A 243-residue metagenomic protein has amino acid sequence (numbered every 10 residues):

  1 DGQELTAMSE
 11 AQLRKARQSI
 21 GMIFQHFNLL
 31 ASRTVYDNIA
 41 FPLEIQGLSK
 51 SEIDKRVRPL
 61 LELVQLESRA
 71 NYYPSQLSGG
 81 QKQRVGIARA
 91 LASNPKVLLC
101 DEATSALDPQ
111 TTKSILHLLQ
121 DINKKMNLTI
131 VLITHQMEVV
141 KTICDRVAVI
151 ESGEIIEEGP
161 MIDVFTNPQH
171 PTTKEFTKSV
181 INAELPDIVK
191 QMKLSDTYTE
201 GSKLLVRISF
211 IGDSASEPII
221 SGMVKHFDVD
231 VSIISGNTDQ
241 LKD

Functional and structural regions predicted by a protein language model:
Q3-E4, A40, E44-G47, S51-S68: Conserved ABC ATPase "signature" region
L5-G21, I45, K50, V164-P168: ABC ATPase NBD coupling module
R33-A40: Short coil-to-helix segment of the ABC ATPase nucleotide-binding domain corresponding to the Q-loop/switch region
Y73-L77, Q81: Conserved ABC ATPase signature
A92-K96: A short, proline-enriched helix->beta-strand linker immediately N-terminal to the Walker B motif in ABC-type P-loop
V140-T142: A short, surface-exposed alpha-helical micro-motif characterized by mixed small hydrophobic and charged/polar residues
E158-G159, N167: ABC ATPase "signature
